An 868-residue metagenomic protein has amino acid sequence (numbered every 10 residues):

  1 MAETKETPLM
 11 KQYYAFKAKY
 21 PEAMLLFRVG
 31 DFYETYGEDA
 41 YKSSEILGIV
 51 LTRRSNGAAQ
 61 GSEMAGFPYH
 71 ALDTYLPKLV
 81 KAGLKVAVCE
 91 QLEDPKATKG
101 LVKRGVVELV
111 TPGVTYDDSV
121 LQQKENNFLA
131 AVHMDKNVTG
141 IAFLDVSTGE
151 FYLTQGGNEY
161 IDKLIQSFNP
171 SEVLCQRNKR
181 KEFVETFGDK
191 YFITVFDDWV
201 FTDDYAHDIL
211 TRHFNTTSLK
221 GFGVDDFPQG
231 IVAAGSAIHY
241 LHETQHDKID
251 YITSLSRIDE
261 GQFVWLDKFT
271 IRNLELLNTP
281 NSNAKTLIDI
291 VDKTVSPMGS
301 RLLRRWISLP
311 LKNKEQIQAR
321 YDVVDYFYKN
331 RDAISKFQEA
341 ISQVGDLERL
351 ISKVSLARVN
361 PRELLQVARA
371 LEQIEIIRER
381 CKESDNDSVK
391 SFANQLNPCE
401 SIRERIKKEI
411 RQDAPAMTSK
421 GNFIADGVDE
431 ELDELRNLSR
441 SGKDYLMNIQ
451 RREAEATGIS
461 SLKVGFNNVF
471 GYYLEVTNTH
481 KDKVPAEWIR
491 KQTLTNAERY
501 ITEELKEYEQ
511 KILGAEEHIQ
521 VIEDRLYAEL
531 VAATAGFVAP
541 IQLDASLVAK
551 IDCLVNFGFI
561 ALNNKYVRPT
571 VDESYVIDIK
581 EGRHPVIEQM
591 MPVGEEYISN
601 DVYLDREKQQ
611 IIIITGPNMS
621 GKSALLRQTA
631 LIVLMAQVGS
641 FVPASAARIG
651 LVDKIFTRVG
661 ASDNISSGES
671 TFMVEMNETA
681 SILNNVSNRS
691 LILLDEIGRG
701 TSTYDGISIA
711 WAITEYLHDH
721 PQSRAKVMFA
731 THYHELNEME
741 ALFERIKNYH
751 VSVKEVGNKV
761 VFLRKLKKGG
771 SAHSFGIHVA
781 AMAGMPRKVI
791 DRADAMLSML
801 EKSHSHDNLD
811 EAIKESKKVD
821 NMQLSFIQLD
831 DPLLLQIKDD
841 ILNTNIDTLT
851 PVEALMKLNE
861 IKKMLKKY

Functional and structural regions predicted by a protein language model:
A2-Y326, S335, E339-S342, D346-S355 (+2 more regions): Charged catalytic and DNA/RNA-contacting regions of genome-maintenance and nucleic-acid-processing enzymes
E6-M10, L26, G37, G66-L76 (+36 more regions): Amphipathic alpha-helical transducer elements in NTP-driven molecular machines
G37-E38, F227, V295, S300 (+6 more regions): ATPase nucleotide-binding head domains, primarily ABC-like/P-loop NTPase cores
C89, P112-L121, K248, S384-S388 (+5 more regions): Active-site phosphate-binding and catalytic loops of NTP-dependent enzymes
F201-D208, W265, L276-N278, R369-D444 (+4 more regions): Amphipathic heptad-repeat alpha-helical coiled-coil/stalk segments that mediate oligomerization, filament/stalk
L356, N360, A370-Q373, N394 (+3 more regions): Charged, surface-exposed helical/loop "interaction arms" that form contiguous linear patches used for dimerization
L494, E498-A532: Extended, charged coiled-coil "arm/hinge" scaffolds of SMC/Rad50-like chromosome-maintenance ATPases and other large
D830, L834-Y868: C-terminal tails and terminal domains of large nucleic-acid-associated and other macromolecular-machine proteins
